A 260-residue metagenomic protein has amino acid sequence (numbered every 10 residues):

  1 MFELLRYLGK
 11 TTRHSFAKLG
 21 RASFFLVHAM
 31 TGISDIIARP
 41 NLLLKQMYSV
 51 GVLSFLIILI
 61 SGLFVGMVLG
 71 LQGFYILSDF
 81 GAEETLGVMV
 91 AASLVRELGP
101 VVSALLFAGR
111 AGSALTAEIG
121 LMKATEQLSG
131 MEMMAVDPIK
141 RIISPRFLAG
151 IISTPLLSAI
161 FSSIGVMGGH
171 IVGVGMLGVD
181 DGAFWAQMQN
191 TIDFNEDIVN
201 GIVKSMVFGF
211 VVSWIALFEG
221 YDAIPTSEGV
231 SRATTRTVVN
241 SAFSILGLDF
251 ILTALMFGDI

Functional and structural regions predicted by a protein language model:
M1-L42, E219-I224: Short, membrane-interfacial amphipathic segments enriched in basic
Q46-V102, L106: Active-site cofactor/substrate anionic-group-binding motifs, chiefly glycine- and Lys/Arg-rich phosphate-binding loops
V52-F64, G99-A104, I152-I164, V203-V211 (+1 more regions): Hydrophobic alpha-helical transmembrane segments of multipass membrane transporters and ion channels, focusing on
Q72-V95, S163-M206, F210, W214-T234 (+1 more regions): Membrane-interfacial helix-loop-helix connectors in multipass membrane proteins
L86-S129, I215: Hydrophobic alpha-helical transmembrane segments of multi-pass membrane transport proteins
I119-S144, S227-V230: Short cytoplasmic-facing helical segments at TM-TM junctions of multi-pass membrane proteins
D137-S158, A233, T237: Start (N-cap) of specific transmembrane helices in multi-pass transporter permeases
I143-F147, V239-I260: Hydrophobic alpha-helical transmembrane segments of integral membrane proteins
